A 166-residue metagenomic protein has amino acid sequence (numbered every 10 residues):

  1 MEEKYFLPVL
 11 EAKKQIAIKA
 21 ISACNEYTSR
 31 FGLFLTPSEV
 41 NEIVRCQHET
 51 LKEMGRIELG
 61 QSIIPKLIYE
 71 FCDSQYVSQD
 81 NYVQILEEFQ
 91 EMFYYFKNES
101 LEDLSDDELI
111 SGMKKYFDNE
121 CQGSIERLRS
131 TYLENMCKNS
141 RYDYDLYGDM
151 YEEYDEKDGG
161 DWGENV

Functional and structural regions predicted by a protein language model:
M1-E3, D161-V166: Short intrinsically disordered terminal tails
E2-E49: Short terminal alpha-helical segments
G32-E164: Acidic, low-complexity, intrinsically disordered interaction modules
